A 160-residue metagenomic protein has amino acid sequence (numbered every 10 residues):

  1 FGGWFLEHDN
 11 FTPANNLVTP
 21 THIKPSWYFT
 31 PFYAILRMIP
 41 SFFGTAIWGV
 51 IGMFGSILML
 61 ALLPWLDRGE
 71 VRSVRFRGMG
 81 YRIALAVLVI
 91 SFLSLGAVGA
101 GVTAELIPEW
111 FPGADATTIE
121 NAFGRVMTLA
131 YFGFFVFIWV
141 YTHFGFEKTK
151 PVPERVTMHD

Functional and structural regions predicted by a protein language model:
F1-D160: Membrane-embedded and interfacial regions of multi-pass energy-transducing membrane proteins
